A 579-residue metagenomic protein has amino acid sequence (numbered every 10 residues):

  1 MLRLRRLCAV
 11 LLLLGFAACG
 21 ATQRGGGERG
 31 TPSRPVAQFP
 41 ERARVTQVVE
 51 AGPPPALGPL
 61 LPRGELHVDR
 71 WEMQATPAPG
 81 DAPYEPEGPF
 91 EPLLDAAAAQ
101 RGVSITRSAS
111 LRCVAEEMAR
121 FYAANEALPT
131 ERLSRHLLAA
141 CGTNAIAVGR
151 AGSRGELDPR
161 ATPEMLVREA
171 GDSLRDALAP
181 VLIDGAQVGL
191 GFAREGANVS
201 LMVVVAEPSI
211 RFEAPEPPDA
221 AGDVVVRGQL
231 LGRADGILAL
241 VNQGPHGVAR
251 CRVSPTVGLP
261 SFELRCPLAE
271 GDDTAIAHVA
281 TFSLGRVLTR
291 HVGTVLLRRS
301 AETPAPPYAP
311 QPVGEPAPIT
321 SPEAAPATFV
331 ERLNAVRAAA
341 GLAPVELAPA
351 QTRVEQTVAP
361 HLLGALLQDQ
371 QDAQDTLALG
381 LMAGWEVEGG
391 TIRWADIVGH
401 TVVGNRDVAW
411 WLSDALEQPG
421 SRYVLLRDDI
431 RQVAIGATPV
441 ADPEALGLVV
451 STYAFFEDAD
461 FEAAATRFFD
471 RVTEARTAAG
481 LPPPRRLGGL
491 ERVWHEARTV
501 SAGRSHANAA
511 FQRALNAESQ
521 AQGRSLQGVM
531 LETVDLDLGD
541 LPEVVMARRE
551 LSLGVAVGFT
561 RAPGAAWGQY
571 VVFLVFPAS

Functional and structural regions predicted by a protein language model:
M1-C8: Bacterial N-terminal signal peptides that target proteins for export
A17-A18: C-terminal motif of bacterial Sec signal peptides marking the signal peptidase cleavage site
T22-S579: Functional surface patches built around histidine and acidic residues
